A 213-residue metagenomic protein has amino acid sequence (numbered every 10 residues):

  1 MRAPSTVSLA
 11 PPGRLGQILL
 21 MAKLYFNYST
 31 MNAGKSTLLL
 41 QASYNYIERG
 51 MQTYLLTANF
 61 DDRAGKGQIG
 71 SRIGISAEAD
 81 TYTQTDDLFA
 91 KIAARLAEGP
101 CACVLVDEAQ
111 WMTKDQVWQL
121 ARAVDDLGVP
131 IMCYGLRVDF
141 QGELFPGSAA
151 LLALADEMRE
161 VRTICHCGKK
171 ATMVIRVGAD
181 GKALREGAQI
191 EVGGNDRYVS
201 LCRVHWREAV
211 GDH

Functional and structural regions predicted by a protein language model:
T6-S8, Q17: Short, positively charged and aromatic/hydrophobic N-terminal segments
L19-A94, D139-A150, E160-T163, R185 (+1 more regions): Conserved P-loop
A42, D115-A123, G147: A short acidic, amphipathic alpha-helical/loop segment
I92-A102: Short basic/glycine-enriched coil/helix segment immediately N-terminal to the Walker B
E108: Walker B catalytic acidic pair
W111-M112: Residues immediately C-terminal
V124-G147: Sensor-1/coupling segment of RecA-like P-loop NTPase cores
I164-D180: Conserved AAA+ ATPase core "coupling" helix
